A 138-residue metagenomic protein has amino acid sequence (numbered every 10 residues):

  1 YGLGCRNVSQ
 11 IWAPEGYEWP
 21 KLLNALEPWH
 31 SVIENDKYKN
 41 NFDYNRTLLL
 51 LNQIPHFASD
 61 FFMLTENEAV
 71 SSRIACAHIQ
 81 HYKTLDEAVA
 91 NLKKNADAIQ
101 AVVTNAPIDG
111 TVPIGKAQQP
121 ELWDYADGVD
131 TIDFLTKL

Functional and structural regions predicted by a protein language model:
Y1-L138: NAD(P)-dependent aldehyde/semialdehyde dehydrogenase
